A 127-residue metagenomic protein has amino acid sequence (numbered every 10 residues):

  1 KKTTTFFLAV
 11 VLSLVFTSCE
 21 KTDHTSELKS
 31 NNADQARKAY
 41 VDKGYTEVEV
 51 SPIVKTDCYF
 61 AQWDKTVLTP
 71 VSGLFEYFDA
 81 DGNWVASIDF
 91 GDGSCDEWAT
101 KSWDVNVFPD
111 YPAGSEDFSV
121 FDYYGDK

Functional and structural regions predicted by a protein language model:
K1-F7: Bacterial N-terminal signal peptides that target proteins for export
V10-V11: Repetitive helical segments and hydrophobic/amphipathic motifs
L14-S18: C-terminal motif of bacterial Sec signal peptides marking the signal peptidase cleavage site
K21-K127: Low-complexity, intrinsically disordered segments exposed to solvent
